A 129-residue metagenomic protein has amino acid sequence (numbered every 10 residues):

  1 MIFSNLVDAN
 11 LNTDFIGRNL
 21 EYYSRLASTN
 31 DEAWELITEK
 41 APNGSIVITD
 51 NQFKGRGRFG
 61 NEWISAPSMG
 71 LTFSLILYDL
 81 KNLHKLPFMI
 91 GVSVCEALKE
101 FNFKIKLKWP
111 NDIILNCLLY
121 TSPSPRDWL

Functional and structural regions predicted by a protein language model:
M1-F103: N-terminal lobe of the biotin/lipoate ligase/transferase fold
K104-K108: Short, well-structured beta-strand/strand-turn elements
Y120-L129: Single conserved hydrophobic/aromatic residue that forms the stacking wall/gate of nucleotide- or nucleobase-binding
